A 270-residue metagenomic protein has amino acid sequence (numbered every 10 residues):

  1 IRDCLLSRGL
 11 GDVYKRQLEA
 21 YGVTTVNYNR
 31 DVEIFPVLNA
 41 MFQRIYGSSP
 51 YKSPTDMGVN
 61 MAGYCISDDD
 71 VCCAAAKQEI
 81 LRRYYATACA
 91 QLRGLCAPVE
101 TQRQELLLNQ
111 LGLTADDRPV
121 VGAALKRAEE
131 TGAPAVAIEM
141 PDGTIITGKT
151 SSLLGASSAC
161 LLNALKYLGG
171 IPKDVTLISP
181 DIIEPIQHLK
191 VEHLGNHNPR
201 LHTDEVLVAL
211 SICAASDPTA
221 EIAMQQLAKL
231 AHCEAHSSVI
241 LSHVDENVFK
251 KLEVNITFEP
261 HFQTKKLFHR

Functional and structural regions predicted by a protein language model:
I1-Y14: Single conserved hydrophobic/aromatic residue that forms the stacking wall/gate of nucleotide- or nucleobase-binding
D12-E33, Q43-Y64, L108, I183-R270: C-terminal binding/interaction regions
P36, A40-R103: N-terminal leader/propeptide and maturation segments of large enzyme subunits in energy/redox metabolism and hydrolases
A74, D142-S158: Conserved phosphate/anionic-ligand binding catalytic regions in large, soluble enzymes, centered on
L108-A135: Short, basic/aromatic recognition patches
A135-E139, G143: Short beta-strand scaffold segments in enzyme catalytic cores
L153-G169: A short, polar/charged loop-to-alpha-helix boundary motif
G169-T176, H188-H193: ATP-dependent carboxylate/acyl-activation modules
